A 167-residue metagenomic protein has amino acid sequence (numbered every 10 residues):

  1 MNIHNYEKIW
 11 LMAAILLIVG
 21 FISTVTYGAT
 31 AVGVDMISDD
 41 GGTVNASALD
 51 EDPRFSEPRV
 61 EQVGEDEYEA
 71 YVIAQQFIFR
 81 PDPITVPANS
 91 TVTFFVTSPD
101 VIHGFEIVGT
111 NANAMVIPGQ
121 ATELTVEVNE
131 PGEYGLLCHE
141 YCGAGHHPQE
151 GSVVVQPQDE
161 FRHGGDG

Functional and structural regions predicted by a protein language model:
M1-A74, H163-G167: Extracytoplasmic entry segments of secretory-pathway proteins
N5, D50-V101, F105, E123-E130: Beta-strand cores of secreted/periplasmic/IMS beta-sandwich domains, seen most often in copper-related folds
A29, Q120, A144: Gly/Ser/Thr-rich helix-start
Q76-F77, I107, G119, H146: Short solvent-exposed loop/turn micro-motifs enriched in small/polar/acidic residues
F79, A112, E140-Y141: Short beta-turn/strand-loop junction motif enriched in small, turn-promoting residues
V86, V116-P118, G145: A generic structural micro-feature
E106-P131, R162-G167: Extracytoplasmic beta-sandwich strand-turn segments characteristic of Greek-key/jelly-roll folds
Y134-G167: Extracytoplasmic/periplasmic C-terminal soluble domains
